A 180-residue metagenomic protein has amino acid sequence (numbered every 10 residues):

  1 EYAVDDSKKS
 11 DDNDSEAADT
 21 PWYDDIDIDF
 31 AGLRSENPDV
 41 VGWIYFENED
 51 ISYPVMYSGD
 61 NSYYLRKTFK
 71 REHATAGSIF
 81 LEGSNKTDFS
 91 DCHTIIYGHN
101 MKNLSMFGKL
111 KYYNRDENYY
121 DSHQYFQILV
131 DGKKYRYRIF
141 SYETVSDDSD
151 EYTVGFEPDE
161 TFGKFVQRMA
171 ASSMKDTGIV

Functional and structural regions predicted by a protein language model:
E1-V180: Solvent-exposed, non-transmembrane regions of membrane-associated and secreted proteins
